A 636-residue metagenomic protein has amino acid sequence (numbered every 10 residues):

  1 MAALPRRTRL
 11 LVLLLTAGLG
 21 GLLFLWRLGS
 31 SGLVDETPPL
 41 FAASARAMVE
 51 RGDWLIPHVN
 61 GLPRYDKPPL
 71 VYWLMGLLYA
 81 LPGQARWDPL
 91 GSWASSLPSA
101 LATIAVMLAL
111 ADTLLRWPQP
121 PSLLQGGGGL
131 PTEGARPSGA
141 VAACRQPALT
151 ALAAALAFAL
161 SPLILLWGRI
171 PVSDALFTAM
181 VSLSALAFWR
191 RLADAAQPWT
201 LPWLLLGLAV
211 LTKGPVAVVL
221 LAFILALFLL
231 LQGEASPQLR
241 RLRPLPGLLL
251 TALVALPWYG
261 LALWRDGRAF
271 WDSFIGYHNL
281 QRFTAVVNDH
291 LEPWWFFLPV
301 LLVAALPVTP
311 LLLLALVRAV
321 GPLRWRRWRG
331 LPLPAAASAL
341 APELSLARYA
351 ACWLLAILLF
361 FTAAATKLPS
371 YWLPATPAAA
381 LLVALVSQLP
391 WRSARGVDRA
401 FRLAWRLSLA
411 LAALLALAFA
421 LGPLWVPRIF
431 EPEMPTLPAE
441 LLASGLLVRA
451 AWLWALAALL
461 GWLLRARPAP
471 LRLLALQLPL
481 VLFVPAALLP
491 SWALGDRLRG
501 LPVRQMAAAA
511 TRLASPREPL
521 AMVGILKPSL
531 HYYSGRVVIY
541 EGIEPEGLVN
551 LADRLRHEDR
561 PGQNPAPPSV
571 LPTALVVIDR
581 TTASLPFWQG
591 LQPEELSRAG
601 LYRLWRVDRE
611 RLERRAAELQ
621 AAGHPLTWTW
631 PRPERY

Functional and structural regions predicted by a protein language model:
M1-G126, L130-R399, R598-L601, W605 (+1 more regions): Membrane-integral, polyisoprenol-dependent glycosyltransferases of the GT-C/oligosaccharyltransferase superfamily
A2-A3, T200, R318-Y636: Membrane-embedded architecture of ER/inner-membrane glycosylation machinery
